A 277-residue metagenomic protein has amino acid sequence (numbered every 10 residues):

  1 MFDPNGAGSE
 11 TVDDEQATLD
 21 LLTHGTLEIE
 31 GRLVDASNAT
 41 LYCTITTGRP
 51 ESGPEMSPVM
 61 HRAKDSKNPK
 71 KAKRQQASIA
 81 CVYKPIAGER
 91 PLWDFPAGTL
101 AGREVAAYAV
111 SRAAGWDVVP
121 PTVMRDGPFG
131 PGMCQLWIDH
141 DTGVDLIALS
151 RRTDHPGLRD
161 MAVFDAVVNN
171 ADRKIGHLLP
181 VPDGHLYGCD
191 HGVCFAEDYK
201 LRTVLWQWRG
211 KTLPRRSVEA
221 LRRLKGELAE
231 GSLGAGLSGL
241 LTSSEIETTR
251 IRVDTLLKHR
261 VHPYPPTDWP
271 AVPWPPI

Functional and structural regions predicted by a protein language model:
M1-I277: Phosphate/dinucleotide-binding and metal-coordinating scaffold of catalytic cores in nucleotide-dependent enzymes
